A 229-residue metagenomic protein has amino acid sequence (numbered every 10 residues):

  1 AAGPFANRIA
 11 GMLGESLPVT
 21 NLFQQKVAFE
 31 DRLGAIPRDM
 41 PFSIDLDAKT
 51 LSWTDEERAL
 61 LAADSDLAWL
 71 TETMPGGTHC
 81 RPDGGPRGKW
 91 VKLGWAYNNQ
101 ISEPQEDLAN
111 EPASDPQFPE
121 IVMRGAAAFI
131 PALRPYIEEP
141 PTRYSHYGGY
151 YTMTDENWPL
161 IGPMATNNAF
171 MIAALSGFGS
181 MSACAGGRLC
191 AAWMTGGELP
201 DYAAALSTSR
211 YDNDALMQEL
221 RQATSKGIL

Functional and structural regions predicted by a protein language model:
A1-E15: Flavin (primarily FAD) binding-site architecture
G3-P4, I130, C184: Alpha-helix N-cap/helix-start capping motif
A6-N7, Q25, F178: Glycine-centered loop/turn positions within well-structured domains that cap or flank conserved ligand/cofactor-binding
R8-G11, E103, M181: Short glycine-/acidic-enriched loop or helix-start segments at secondary-structure transitions that form or flank
S16-F23: Short hydrophobic/aromatic-enriched beta-strand-loop microsegments
V27-F29: Short, flexible loop segments at boundaries between secondary-structure elements
D31-T166: Active-site lid/adjacent beta-loop-alpha segment flanking the redox-cofactor pocket in flavoenzymes
M164-L229: C-terminal lid/capping helical subdomain adjacent to the catalytic/cofactor pocket in oxidative enzymes
